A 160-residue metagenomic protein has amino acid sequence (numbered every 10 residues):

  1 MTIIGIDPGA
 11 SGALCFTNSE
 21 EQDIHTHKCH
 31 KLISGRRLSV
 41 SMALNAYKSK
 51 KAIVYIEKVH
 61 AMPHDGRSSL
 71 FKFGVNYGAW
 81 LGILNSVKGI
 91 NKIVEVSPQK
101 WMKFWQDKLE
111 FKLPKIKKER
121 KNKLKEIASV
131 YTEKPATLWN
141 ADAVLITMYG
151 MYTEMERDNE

Functional and structural regions predicted by a protein language model:
M1-E160: Phosphate- and other anionic-substrate recognition elements at nucleic-acid/protein interfaces
